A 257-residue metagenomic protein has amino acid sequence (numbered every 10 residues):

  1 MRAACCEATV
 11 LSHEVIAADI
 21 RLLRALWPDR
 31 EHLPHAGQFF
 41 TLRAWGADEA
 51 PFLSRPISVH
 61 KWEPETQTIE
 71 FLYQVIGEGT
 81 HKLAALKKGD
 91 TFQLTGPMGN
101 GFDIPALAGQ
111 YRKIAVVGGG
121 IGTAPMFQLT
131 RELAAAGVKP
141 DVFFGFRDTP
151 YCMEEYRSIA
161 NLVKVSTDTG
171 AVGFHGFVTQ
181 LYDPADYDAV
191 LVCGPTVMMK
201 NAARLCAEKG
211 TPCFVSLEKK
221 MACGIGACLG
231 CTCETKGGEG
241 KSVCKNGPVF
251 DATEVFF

Functional and structural regions predicted by a protein language model:
M1-K88: Ferredoxin-reductase
A4, G240-F257: Short, basic/aromatic-enriched C-terminal tail that caps enzymatic domains
S12, K61, V165-T167, V215 (+1 more regions): Structural signal for conserved beta-strand scaffold positions within catalytic alpha/beta enzyme cores
E78-K220: FNR/FR-type flavoprotein reductase catalytic core
K219-P248: Local cysteine-cluster metal-coordination motifs and their immediate loop/turn environment, predominantly Fe-S cluster
